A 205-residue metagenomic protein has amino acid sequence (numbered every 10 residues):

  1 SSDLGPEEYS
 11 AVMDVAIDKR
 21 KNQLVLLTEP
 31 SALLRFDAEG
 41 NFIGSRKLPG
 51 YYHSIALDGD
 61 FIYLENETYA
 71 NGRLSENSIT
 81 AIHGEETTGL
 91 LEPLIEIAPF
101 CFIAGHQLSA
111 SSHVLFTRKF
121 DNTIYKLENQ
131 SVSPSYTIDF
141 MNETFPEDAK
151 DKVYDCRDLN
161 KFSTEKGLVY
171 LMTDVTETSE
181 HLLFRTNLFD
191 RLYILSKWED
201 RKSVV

Functional and structural regions predicted by a protein language model:
G5-D14, D18-Q23, L27-E76, T88-F100: Asp-box/WD-like beta-propeller blade repeats and closely related beta-sheet repeat scaffolds
M13-R20, S54-G59, T68, C101-R118 (+1 more regions): Structural signature of eukaryotic scaffold interfaces centered on beta-propeller domains
S31-L34, N71-T80, D121-K126, L188-K197: Structural motif
R73-S131: Loop-centered beta-sheet repeat module
L127-F140, E199-R201: Short loop/turn segments immediately following beta-strands, especially the blade-tip and inter-blade linker loops
T137-V169, S203: Flexible internal linker/loop segments at domain or repeat junctions
S163-V205: Loop/turn-rich, solvent-exposed surfaces of beta-rich toroidal or solenoidal domains
